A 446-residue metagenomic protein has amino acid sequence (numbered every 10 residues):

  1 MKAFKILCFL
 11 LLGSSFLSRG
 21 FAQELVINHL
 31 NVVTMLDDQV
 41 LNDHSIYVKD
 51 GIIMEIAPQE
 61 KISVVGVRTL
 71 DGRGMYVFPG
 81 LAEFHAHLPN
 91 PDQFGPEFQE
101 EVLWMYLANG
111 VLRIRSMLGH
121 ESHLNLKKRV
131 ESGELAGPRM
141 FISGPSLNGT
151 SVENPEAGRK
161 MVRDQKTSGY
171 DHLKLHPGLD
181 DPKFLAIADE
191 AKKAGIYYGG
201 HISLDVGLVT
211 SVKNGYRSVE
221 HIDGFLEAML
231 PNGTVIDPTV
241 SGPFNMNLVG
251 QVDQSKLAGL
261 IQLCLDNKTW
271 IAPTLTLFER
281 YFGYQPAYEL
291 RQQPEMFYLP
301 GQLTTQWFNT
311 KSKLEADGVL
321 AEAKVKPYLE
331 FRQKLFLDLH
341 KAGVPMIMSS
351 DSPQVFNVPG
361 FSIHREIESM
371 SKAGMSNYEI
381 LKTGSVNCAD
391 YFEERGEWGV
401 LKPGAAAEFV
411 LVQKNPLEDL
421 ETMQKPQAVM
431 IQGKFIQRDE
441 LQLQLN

Functional and structural regions predicted by a protein language model:
M1-Q23: Bacterial Sec-dependent N-terminal signal peptides
L30, I46, G51, G74 (+15 more regions): Divalent metal-coordination and catalytic microenvironments
V32, L36-F78: Histidine-rich, glycine-flanked metal-binding segment
V32-S45, P58-Q59, V358, S376-L381 (+1 more regions): Acidic, glycine-enriched loop/beta-strand segments at the rims of small-molecule binding/catalytic pockets
G72-A86, F98-Q251, S255-E295: Divalent-metal coordination cores built from histidine and acidic residues
P91, R115-S116, L173-P177, G200-H201 (+5 more regions): Glycine- and other small-residue-rich loops at beta-strand/loop junctions that grip anionic moieties
T167-S168, L230-A373, D439: Active-site neighborhoods of metal-dependent hydrolases
H340, Q432-N446: Extracellular/periplasmic ectodomains of large secreted or surface enzymes and adhesion receptors
